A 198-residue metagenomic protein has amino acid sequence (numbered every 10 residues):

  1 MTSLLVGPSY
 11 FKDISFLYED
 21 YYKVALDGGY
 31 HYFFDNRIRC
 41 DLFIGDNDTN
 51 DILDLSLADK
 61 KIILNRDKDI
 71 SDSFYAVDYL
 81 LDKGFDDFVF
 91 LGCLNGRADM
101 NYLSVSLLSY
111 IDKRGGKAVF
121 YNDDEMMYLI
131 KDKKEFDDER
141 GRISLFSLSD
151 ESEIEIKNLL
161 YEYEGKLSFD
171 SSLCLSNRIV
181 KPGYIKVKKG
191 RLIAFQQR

Functional and structural regions predicted by a protein language model:
M1-D54: N-terminal beta-strand-loop-alpha-helix module at the start of alpha/beta ligand-binding or catalytic domains
K60, N65, G116-V119, I143-S144: A glycine-rich helix N-cap at a beta->alpha junction
K61-K83: Short phosphate-binding loop-to-helix
D99-S109: Short Gly/Thr/Asp-enriched flexible loops that form oxyanion-binding sites at enzyme active sites
Y110, R114-D137: Class I SAM-dependent methyltransferase SAM-binding "motif I" and its flanking Rossmann-like core
I130-R198: Long, charged alpha-helical interface segments
